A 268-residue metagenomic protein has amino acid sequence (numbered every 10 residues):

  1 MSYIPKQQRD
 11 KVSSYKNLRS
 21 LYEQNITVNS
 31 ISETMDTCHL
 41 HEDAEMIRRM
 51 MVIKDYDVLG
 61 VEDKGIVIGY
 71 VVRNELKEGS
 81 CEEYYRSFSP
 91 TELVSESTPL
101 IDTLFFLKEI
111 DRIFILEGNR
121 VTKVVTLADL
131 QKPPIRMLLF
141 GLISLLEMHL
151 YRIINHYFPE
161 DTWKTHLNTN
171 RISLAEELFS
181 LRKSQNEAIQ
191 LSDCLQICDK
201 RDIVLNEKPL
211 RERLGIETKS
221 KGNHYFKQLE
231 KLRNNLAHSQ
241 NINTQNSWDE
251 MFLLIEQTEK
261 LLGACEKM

Functional and structural regions predicted by a protein language model:
M1-M268: Tandem CBS (Cystathionine beta-synthase) repeat/Bateman regulatory domains
